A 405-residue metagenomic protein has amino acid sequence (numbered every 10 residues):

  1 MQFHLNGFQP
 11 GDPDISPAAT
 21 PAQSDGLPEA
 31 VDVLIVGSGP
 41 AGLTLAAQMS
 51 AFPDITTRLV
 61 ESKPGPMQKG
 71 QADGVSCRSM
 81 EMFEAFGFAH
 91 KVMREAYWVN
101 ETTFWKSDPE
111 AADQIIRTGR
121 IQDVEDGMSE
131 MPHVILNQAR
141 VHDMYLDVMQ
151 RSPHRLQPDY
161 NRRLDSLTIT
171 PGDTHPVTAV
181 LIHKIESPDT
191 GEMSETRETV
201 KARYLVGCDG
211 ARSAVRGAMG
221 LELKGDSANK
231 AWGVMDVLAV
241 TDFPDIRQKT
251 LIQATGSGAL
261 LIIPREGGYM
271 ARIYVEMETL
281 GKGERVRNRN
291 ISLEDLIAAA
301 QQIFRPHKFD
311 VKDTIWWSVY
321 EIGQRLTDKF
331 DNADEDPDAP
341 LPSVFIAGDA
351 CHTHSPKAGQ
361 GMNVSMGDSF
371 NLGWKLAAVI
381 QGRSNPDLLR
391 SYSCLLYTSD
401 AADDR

Functional and structural regions predicted by a protein language model:
M1-V33, Q48-P53: Extreme N-terminal leader/targeting segments of oxidoreductases
V31, S194-R203: Core beta-strand elements of the Rossmann-like FAD/NAD(P) dinucleotide-binding domain in flavoenzyme oxidoreductases
S50-G70: Glycine-rich FAD pyrophosphate-binding loop
Q68-Q71, S76-Q150: Active-site-adjacent segment of FAD-dependent monooxygenases/related oxidoreductases
D147, Y204-G323, D334: Conserved FAD-binding catalytic core of PHBH/FMO-like flavoproteins
Y160-P176: A conserved short coil-to-beta-strand element within the FAD-binding core of flavoproteins
I322-F345: FAD-binding beta-loop-beta segment adjacent to the flavin cofactor pocket
Y397-D404: Conserved small/polar residues in nucleotide/adenosyl-binding loops
